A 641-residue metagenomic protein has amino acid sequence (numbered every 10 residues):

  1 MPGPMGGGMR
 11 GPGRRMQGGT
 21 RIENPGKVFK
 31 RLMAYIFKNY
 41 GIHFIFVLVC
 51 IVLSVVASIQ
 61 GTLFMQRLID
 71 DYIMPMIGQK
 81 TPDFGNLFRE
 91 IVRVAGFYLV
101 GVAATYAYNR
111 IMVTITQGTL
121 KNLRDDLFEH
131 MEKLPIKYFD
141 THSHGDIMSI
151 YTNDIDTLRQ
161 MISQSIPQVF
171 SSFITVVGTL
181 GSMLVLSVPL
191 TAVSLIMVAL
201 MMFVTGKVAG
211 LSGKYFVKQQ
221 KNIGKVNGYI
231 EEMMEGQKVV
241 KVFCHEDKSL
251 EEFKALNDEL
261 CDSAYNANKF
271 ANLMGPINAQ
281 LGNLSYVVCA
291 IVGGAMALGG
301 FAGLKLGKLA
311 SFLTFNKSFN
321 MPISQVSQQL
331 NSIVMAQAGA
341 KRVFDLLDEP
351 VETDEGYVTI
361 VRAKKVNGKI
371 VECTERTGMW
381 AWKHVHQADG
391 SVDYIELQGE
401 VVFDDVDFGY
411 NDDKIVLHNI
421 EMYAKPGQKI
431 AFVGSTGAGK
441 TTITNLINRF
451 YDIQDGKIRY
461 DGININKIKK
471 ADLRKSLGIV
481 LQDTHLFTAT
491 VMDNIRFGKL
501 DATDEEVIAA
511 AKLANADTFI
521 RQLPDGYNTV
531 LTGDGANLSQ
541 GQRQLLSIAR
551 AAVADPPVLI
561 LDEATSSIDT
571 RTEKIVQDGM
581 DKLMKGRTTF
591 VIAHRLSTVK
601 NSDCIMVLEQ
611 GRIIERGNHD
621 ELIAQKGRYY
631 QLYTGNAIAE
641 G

Functional and structural regions predicted by a protein language model:
M1-S58, I73-I91, Y108-M112, T116 (+9 more regions): Membrane-integrated ABC transporters
G18-P25, A57-M74, F88, F97-H144 (+12 more regions): Juxtamembrane helix-loop junctions of ABC transporter transmembrane domains
K30, A104, Y108, T116 (+3 more regions): Hydrophobic alpha-helical transmembrane segments of ABC transporter permease domains
K38-G41, I136-K137, I155-I162, I166 (+7 more regions): An intracellular "coupling" helix at the cytosolic face of ABC transporter transmembrane type-1 domains
N39, H43-V56, Q60, F97 (+3 more regions): Transmembrane helices of ABC transporter permease
P75, S182-I196, N266, F270-K341 (+2 more regions): Helix-loop-helix
K80, A363-G641: ABC-type nucleotide-binding domain
L127, M131, V240, V343 (+1 more regions): Helix-loop junctions and hydrophobic alpha-helical segments within the transmembrane domains of large membrane
